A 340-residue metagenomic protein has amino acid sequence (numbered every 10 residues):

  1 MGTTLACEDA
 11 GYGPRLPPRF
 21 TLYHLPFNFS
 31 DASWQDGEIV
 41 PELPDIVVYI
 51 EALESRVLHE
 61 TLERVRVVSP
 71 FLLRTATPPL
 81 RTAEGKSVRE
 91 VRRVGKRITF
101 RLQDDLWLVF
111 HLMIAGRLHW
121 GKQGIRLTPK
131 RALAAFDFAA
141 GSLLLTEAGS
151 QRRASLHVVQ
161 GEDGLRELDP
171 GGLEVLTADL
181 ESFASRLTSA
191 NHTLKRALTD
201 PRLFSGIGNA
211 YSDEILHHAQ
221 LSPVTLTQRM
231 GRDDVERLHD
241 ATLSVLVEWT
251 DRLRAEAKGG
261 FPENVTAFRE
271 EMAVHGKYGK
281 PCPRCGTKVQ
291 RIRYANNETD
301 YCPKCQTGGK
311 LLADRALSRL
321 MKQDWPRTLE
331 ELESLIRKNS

Functional and structural regions predicted by a protein language model:
G2, G11-G13, G37: Residue-identity detector for glycine
Y23-F27: Intrinsic disorder
G37-E167, T299, T307-L312, S318-S340: Acidic, proline/glycine-enriched N-terminal capping motif
I39, L108-L221, L226-D233, L238: Phosphate/anion-contacting hairpin/loop surfaces
T61-P79, R92, R97, R186-S340: Basic, nucleic-acid-binding surfaces and adjacent catalytic neighborhoods in DNA/RNA-processing proteins
